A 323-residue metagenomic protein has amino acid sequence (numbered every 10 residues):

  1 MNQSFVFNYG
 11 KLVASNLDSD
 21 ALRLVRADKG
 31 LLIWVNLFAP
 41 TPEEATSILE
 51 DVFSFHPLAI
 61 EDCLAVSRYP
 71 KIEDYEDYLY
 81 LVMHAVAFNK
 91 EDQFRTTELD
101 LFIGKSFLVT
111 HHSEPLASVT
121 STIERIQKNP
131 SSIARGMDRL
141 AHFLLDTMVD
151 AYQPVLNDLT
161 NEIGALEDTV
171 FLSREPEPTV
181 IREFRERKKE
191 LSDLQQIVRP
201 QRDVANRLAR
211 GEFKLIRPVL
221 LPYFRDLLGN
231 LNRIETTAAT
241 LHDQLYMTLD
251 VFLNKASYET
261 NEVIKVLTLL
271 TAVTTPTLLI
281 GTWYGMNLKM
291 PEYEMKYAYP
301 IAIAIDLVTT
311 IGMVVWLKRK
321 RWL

Functional and structural regions predicted by a protein language model:
M1-V219, Y223-T240, E292, W322-L323: Peripheral, non-transmembrane regulatory/ligand-interaction domains of membrane transport proteins
G229-L323: Hydrophobic alpha-helical transmembrane segments and their immediately adjacent juxtamembrane loops
